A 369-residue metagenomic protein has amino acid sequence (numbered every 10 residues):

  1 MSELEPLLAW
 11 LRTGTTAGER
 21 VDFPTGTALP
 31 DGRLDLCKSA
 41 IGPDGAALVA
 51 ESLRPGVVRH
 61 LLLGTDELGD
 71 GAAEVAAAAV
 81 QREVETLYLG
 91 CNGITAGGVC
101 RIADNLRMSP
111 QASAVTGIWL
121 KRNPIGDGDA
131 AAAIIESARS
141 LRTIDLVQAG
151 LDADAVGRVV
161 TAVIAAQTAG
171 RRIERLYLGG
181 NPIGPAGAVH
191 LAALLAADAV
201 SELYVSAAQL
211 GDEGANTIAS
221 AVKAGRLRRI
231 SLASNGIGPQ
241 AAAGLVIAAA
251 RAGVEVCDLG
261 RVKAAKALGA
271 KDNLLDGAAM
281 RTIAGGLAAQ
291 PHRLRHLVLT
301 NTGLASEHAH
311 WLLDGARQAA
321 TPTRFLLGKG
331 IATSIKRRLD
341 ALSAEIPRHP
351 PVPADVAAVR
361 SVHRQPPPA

Functional and structural regions predicted by a protein language model:
M1-A369: Leucine-rich tandem repeat or coiled-coil scaffolds
